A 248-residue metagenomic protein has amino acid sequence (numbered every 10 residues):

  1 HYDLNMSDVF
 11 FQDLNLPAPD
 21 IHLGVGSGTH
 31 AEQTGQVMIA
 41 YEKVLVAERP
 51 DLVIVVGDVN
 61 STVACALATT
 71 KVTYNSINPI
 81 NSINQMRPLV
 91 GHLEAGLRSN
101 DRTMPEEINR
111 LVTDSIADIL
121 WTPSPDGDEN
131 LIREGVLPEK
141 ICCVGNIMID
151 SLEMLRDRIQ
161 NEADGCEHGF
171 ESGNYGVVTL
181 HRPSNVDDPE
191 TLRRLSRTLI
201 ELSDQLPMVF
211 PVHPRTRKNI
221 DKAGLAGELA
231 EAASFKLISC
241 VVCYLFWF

Functional and structural regions predicted by a protein language model:
H1-N5, G24, T113-P189: A nucleotide-sugar donor-handling region in carbohydrate enzymes
N5, N100-P105, L152-E153, W247-F248: Short, charged, surface-exposed secondary-structure boundary motifs
S7, C65, L131, L152 (+1 more regions): Hydrophobic packing residues within well-ordered alpha-helices of enzyme cores
D8-F10, L16, Q160-F248: Donor-nucleotide binding loops and adjacent catalytic segments primarily of GT-B fold Leloir glycosyltransferases
F10, H22-L137: Active-site and donor-binding regions of nucleotide-sugar-utilizing enzymes
A18-P19, D51-L52, P138-K140, E231-A233: Short acidic capping loops at alpha-helix termini that bridge into adjacent secondary structure
L52, G91, I119, C142 (+2 more regions): A structural signal for isolated positions on well-ordered beta-strands in alpha/beta enzyme cores
